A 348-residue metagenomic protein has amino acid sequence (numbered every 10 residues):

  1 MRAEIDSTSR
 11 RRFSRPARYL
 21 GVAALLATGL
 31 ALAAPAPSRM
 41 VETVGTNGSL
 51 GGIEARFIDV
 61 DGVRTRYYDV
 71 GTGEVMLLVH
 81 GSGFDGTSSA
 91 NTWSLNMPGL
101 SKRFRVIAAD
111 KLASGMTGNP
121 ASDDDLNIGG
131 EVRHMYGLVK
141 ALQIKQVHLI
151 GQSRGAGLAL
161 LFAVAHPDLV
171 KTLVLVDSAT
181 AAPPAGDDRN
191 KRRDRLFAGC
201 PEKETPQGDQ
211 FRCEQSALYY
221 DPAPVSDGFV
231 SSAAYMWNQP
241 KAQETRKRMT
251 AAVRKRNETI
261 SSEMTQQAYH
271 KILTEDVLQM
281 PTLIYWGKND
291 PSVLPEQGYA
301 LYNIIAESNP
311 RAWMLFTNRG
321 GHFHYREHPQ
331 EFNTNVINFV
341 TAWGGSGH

Functional and structural regions predicted by a protein language model:
V44-R64: N-terminal cap/lid segment of alpha/beta-hydrolase-fold proteins
V63-G118: Conserved HGGG/HGGXW glycine-rich cap/lid loop of the alpha/beta-hydrolase fold
M97-P98, A108-I150: Active-site loop/oxyanion-hole signature of alpha/beta-hydrolase fold enzymes
A156-P167, L173: Short glycine-enriched nucleophile-adjacent loop and the immediately C-terminal alpha-helix near the catalytic center
V164, T172-C213: Flexible "cap/lid" loop of the alpha/beta hydrolase fold
Q210-P224, S232-P240, A252-I260: Helix-loop "lid/cap" segments that line or gate small-molecule binding pockets
A242-A300: Conserved serine/cysteine hydrolase catalytic core
S308-H348: Catalytic active-site module of serine/aspartate enzymes centered on a nucleophile-bearing elbow/loop
